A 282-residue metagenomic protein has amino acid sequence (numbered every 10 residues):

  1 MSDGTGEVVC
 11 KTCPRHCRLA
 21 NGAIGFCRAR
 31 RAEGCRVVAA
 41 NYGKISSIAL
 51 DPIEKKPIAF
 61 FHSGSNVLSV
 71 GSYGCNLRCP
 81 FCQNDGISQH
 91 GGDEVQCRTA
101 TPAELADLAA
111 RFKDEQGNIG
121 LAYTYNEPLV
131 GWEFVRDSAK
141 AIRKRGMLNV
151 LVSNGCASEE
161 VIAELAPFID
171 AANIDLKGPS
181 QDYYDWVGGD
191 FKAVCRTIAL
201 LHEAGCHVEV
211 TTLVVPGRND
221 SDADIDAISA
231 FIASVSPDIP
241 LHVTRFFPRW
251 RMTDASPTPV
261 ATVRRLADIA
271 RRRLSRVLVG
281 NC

Functional and structural regions predicted by a protein language model:
M1-G25, G217-C282: Auxiliary Fe-S-binding modules of radical SAM enzymes
T12, H16, F26-A29, G74 (+1 more regions): Short, cysteine/histidine-rich loop/knuckle motifs that typically chelate Zn2+
A32-A171: Conserved Radical SAM active-site core
G86-S88, E94-Q96, W186-D190, A255-S256: Short glycine-enriched, charge-decorated loop/helix-capping segments at active-site entrances that position
S88-Q89, Y125-V130, G155-I162, A171-G188 (+3 more regions): Conserved radical SAM core fold
E104-D107, E133-K144, E160, E164-P167 (+4 more regions): Alpha-helical scaffolding segments of alpha/beta enzyme cores, especially the outer helices of TIM-barrel or partial
A110-A141, D182-C195, T212-A227, F231-A233: Conserved glycine-rich "GG(E/T)P / GGGxP" loop and the immediately following alpha-helix in the radical SAM core
N118-A122, L148-V150, A171-N173, H207-E209 (+2 more regions): Structural preference for beta-strand elements that scaffold enzyme active sites
